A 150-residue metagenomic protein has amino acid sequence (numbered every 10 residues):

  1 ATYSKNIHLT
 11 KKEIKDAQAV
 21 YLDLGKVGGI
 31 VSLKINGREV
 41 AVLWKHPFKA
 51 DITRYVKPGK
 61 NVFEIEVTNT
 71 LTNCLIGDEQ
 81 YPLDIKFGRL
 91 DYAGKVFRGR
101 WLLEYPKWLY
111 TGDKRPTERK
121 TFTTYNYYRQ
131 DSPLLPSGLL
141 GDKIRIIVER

Functional and structural regions predicted by a protein language model:
A1, P58-R150: An acidic-aromatic loop/edge-strand motif
A1-K12, F48-A50: Short beta-strands within extracellular/lumenal beta-sheet-rich domains
N6, Y21, K49, V62 (+1 more regions): Generic structural signal for residues positioned in beta-strands
I7-L9, E13-N36, V56, F63-V67: Aromatic-lined ligand-binding clefts that engage carbohydrates, nucleic acids, or primary amines
V40-A41: Short hydrophobic beta-strand segments in globular cytosolic domains
D51-P58: A surface-exposed beta-strand-loop module
